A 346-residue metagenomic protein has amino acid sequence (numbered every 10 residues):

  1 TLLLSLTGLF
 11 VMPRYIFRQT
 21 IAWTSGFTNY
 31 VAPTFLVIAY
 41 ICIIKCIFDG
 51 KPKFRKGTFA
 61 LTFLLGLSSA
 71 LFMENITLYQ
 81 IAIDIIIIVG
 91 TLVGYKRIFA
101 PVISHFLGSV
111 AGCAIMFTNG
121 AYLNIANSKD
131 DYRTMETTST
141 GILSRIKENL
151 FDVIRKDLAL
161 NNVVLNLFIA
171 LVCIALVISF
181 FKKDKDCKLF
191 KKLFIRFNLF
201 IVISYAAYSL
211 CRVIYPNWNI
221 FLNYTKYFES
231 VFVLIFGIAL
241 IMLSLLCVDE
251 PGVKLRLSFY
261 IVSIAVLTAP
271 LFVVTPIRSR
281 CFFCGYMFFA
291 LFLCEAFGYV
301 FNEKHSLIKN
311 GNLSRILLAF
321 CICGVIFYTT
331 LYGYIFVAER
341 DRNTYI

Functional and structural regions predicted by a protein language model:
T1, N75-A82, V89-C247, A265 (+3 more regions): Transmembrane catalytic cores of multi-pass membrane glycosyltransferases and polysaccharide-assembly enzymes
T1-M12, T24-A32, L67, A114-T118 (+2 more regions): Short, surface-exposed loop/strand segments
L2-K45, L222-M242, V266-L293: Membrane-interface micro-motifs in multi-pass membrane enzymes
I41-I44, I86, A111, I115 (+5 more regions): Alpha-helical membrane-inserting segments
C46-S68, K309-N312: Short hydrophobic alpha-helices at membrane interfaces in multi-pass membrane enzymes
G57-I85: Membrane-interface alpha helices of multi-pass inner-membrane proteins
M73, P251-S306, L313: Active-site/pore-lining binding-face segments in mid-to-C-terminal subdomains
K192-V202, C247-A265, F301-T330: Signature aromatic-anchored transmembrane alpha helix within multi-pass, membrane-resident enzymes that catalyze glycan
